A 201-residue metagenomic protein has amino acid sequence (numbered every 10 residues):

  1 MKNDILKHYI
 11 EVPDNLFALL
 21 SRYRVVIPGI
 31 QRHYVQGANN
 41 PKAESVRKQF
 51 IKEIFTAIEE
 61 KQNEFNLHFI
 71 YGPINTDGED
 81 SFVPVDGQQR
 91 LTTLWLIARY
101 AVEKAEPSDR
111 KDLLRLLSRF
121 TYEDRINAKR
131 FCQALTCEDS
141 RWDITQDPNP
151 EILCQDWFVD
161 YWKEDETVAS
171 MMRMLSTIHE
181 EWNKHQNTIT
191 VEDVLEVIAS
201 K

Functional and structural regions predicted by a protein language model:
M1-K201: Glycine- and hydrophobic-rich flexible loops that cap the catalytic core of alpha/beta enzyme folds
